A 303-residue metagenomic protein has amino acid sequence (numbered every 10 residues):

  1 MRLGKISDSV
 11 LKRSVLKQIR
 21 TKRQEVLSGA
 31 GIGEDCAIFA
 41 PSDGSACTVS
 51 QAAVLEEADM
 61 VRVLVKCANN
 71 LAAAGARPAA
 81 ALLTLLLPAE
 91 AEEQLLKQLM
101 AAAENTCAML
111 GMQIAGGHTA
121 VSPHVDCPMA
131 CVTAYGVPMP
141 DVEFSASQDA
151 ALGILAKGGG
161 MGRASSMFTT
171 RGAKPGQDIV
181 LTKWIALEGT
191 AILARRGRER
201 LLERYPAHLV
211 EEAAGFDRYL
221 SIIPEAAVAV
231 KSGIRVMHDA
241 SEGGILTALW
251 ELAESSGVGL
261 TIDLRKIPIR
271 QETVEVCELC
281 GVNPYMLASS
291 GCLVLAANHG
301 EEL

Functional and structural regions predicted by a protein language model:
M1-L303: Helix-biased detector of long, well-ordered alpha-helical tracts
